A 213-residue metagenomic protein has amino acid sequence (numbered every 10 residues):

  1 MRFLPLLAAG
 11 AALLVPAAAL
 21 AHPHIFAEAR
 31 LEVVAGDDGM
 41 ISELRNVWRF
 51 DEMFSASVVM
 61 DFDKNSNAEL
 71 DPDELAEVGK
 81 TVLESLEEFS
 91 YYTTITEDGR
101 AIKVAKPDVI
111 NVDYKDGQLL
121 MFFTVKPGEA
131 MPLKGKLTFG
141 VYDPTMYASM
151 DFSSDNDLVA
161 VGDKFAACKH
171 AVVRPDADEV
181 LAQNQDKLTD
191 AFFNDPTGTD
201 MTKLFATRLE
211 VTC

Functional and structural regions predicted by a protein language model:
M1-L7: Bacterial N-terminal signal peptides that target proteins for export
R2, A12-L13: Hydrophobic alpha-helical transmembrane segments of integral membrane proteins, especially lipid-exposed positions
P16-A18: N-terminal signal peptide c-region/cleavage motif recognized by signal peptidases
L20-A27: Cleaved targeting-peptide boundary
L31, G39-F50, L119-P127: Short, well-ordered beta-strand segments enriched in hydrophobic/aromatic residues
V33-A35, F50-F54, P127-E129, D143-T145: Beta-strand elements of well-folded, non-transmembrane domains
M53-P132: Structured domain cores in non-transmembrane regions
D98-C213: Mature, soluble, non-transmembrane domains
